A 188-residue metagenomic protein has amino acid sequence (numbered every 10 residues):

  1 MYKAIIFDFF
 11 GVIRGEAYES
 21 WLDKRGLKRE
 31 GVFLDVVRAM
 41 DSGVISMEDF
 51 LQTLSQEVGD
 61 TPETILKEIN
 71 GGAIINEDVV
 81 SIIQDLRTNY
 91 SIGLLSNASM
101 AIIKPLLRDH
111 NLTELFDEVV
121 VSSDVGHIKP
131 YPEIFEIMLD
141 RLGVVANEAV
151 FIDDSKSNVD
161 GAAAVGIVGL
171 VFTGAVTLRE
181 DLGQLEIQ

Functional and structural regions predicted by a protein language model:
M1-R38, S42-V44, T53-E57, A164-V165 (+1 more regions): Active-site neighborhood of HAD-like aspartate-dependent phosphohydrolases
Y2-I5, S99-M100, K104-Q188: Asp-based, Mg2+/Mn2+-dependent phosphohydrolase catalytic module
G15-Y18, E77, I103-K104, D160: Short N-terminal helix/helix-N-cap motif within the alpha/beta-hydrolase-1
F33, M47-L51, I103, F135: A general structural signal for well-ordered alpha-helical segments in protein cores
R38-D41, I69-A73, V125: Short histidine/acidic/glycine/proline-rich micro-motifs that form metal- and phosphate-coordinating active-site loops
E48, Q56, E63-G93, K104 (+2 more regions): Short, acidic loop-to-helix structural element flanking the phosphoryl-transfer center in phosphate-processing enzymes
S96: Conserved phosphate-coupling serine/threonine residues in phosphotransfer and NTP-handling enzymes
